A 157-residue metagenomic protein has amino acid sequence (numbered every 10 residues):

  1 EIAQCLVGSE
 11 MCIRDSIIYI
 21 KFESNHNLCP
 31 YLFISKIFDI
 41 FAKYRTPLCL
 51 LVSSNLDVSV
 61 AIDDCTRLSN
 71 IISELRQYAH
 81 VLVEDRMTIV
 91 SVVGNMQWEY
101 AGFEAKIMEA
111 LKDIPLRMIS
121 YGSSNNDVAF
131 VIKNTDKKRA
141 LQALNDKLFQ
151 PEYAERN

Functional and structural regions predicted by a protein language model:
E1-G8, C12-I13: Single conserved hydrophobic/aromatic residue that forms the stacking wall/gate of nucleotide- or nucleobase-binding
S9-E10, I62-L68, M96-Q97, N134: Self-splicing inteins and homing endonuclease
R14-H26, E84-Q97: Short glycine-/aliphatic-rich beta-strand segments at the starts of folded cytosolic domains
L28-R45, R67-I72, Q97-D113: Short amphipathic alpha-helix segments
Y44-N55, S59-V60, V81-M87, R117-S124 (+1 more regions): Flexible, glycine/charged-enriched surface loops at secondary-structure junctions
L56-D64, I89-S91, N126-K133: A generic structural motif
T66-H80, K137-A154: Charge-rich, low-aromatic oligomerization/scaffolding segments with amphipathic character
